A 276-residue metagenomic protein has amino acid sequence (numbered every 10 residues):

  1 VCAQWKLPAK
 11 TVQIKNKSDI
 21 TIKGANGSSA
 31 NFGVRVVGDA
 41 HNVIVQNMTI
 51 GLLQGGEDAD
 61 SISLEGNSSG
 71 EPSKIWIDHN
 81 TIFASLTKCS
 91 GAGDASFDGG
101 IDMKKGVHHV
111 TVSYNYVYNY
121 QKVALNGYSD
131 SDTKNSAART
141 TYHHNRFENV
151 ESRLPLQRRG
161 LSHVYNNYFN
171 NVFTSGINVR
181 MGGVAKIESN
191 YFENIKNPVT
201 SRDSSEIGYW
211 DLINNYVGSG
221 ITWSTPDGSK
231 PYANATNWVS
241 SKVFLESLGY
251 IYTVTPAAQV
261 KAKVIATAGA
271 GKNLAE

Functional and structural regions predicted by a protein language model:
C2-K6, V12, L52-E65, I82-A95 (+4 more regions): Acidic/polar low-complexity surface segments
C2-T21, S29-Q46, L52-E71: Extracellular beta-strand-rich solenoid/capping regions of secreted or surface-exposed proteins that bind or remodel
T11, G33, S61-S63, C89 (+5 more regions): Structural detector of coil-to-beta-strand junctions
S18-A25, H41-L52, E71-K88, G99-G100 (+5 more regions): Right-handed parallel beta-helix
S68, A95, I101: Active-site cleft segment of glycoside hydrolase catalytic domains centered on the general acid/base Glu
L156-R159, Y165-F169, F173-E276: Extracellular beta-rich repeat passengers
